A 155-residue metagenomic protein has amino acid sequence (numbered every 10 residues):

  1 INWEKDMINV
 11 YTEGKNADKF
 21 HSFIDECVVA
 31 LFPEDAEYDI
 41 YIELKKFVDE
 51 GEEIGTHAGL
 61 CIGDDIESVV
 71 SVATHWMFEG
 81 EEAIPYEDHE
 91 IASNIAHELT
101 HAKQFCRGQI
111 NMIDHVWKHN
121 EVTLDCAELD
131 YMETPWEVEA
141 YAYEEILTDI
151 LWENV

Functional and structural regions predicted by a protein language model:
I1-K5, Y131: N-terminal amphipathic/basic-hydrophobic helices that include classical n-h-c signal peptides and signal-anchor
D6-I66: Auxiliary, metal-adjacent structural segments of Zn-dependent hydrolase domains
G14-D18, P85-E90, N94, D130 (+1 more regions): Soluble non-cytosolic domains of exported or imported proteins
A30-Y38, Q109-N111, I150-V155: Surface-exposed helix-capping loop/turn segments at secondary-structure junctions
G51-H89, A102, C106: Active-site scaffold of zinc-dependent metalloenzymes
H89, F105-W136: Post-HEXXH active-site segment of zinc metalloproteases
S93-C106, A140: Active-site recognition of the HExxH zinc-binding catalytic motif
C126-V155: Long, well-structured alpha-helical subdomains associated with metal-dependent extracellular/ecto-lumenal hydrolases
